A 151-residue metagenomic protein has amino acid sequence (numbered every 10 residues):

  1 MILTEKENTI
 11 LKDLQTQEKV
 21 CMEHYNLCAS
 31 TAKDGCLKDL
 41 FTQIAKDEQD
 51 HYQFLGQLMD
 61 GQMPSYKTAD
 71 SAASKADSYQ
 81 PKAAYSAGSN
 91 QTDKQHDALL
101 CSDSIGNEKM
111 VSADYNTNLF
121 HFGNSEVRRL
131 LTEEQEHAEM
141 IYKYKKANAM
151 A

Functional and structural regions predicted by a protein language model:
M1, Q57-P64, K75, A83-L100 (+2 more regions): N-terminal targeting/disorder module
E7-T31, Y79-R128: Acidic/histidine-rich alpha-helical segments that form the ligand environment of transition-metal centers
G35-Y79, Q135-A151: Conserved alpha-helical segments that form or flank metal/cofactor-binding pockets of metalloenzymes
